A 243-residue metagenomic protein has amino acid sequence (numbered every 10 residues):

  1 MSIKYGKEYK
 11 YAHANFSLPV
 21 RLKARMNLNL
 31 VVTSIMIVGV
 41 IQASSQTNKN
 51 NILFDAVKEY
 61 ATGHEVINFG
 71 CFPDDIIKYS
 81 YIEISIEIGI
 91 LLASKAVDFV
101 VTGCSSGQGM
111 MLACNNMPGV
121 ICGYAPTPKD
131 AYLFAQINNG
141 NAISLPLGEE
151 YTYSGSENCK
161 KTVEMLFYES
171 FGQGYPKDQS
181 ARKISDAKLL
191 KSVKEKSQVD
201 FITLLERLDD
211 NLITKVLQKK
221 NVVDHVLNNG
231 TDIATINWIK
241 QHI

Functional and structural regions predicted by a protein language model:
G6, A12-A14: Short hydrophobic alpha-helical segments enriched in small aliphatic residues
I37-V57: N-terminal beta1-alpha1 ligand-phosphate binding loop
I41, T102-S105, I143-G148: Short beta-strand segments
S45-N48, Y132-N229: C-terminal binding/interaction regions
G63-K78: A short beta-strand-loop structural module common to alpha/beta enzyme folds
Y81-F99: Short, structured active-site "lid" loops
V97-G103, V120-C122: A short, small-residue-rich loop immediately preceding and capping a beta-strand
G109-C122, P126-D130: Short Gly/Thr/Asp-enriched flexible loops that form oxyanion-binding sites at enzyme active sites
